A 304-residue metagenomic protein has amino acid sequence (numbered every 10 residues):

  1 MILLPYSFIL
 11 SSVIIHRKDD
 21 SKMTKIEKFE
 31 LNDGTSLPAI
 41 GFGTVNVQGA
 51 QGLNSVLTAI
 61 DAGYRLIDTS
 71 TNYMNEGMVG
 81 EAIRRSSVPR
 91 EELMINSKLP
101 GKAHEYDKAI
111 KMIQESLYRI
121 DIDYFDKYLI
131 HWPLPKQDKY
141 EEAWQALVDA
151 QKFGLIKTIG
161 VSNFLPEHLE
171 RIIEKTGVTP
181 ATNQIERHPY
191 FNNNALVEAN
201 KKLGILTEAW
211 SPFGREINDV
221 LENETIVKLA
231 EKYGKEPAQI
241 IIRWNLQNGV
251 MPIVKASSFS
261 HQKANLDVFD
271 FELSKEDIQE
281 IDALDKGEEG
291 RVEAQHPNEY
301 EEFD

Functional and structural regions predicted by a protein language model:
I15, D19-L93, F213: N-terminal binding-site loop/beta-alpha segment at the start of enzyme catalytic domains that lines or forms
V47-A50, T69-M78, K102-D107, P135-D138 (+2 more regions): Acidic-and-aromatic substrate-binding clefts and catalytic sites of carbohydrate-active enzymes
Q48-T58, E105-R119, L169: Short, acidic/polar
Y64, I122-F125, I156, P180: A structural motif
G80-P89, L117-D121, I173-T176, V197-K202: Acidic (Asp/Glu)-rich catalytic clusters
R90-A103, K127-P133: A short, structured active-site edge motif that brings together acidic residues
A109-I130, D149-F153: CE4/NodB-like, metal-dependent polysaccharide N-deacetylase domain that modifies extracellular/periplasmic N-acetylated
P133-D304: Beta/alpha (TIM)-barrel catalytic core signal, keyed to glycine-rich beta->alpha loops juxtaposed to Asp/Glu that bind
